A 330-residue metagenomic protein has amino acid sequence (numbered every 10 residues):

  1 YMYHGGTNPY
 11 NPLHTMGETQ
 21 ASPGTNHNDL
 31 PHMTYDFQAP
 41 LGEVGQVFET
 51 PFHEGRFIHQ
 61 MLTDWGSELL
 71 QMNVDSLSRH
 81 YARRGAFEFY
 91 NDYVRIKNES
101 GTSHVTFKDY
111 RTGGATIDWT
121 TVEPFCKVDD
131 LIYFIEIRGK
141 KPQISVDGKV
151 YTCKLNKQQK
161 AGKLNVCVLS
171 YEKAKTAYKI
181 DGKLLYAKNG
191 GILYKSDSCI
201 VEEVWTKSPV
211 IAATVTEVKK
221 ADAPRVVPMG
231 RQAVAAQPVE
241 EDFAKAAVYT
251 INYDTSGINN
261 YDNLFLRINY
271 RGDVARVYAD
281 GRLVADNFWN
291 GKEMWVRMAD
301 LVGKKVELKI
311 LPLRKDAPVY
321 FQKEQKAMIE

Functional and structural regions predicted by a protein language model:
M2-A213, A223, F243: Carbohydrate-binding surfaces of carbohydrate-active enzymes
K149, D280-V284: Change "in extracellular beta-sheet-rich domains … of secreted and cell-surface proteins" to "in beta-sheet-rich domains
A223-Y249: Edge strands and adjacent loops of beta-rich recognition modules
I251-Y253, E293-L301: Exposed aromatic-hydrophobic patches
G257-A279, N287-F288, L308-K309: Aromatic-lined ligand-binding clefts that engage carbohydrates, nucleic acids, or primary amines
A285-E293: A short acidic/small-residue loop/turn micro-motif
D300-P312: Noncatalytic modules at the cell exterior or secretory-pathway interfaces, chiefly beta-strand-rich lectin/adhesion
P312-Y320: Short acidic/polar inter-strand loop motif in beta-rich domains
